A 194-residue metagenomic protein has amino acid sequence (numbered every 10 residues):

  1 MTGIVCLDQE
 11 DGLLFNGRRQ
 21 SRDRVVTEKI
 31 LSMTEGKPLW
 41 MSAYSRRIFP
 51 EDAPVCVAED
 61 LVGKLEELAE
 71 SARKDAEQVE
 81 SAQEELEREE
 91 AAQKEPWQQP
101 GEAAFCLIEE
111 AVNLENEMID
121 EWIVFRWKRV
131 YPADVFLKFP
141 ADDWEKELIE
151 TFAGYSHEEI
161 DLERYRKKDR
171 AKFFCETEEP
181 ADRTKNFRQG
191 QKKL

Functional and structural regions predicted by a protein language model:
M1-E77, E84-L194: Enzymes that bind and transform nitrogen-containing heteroaromatic metabolites
